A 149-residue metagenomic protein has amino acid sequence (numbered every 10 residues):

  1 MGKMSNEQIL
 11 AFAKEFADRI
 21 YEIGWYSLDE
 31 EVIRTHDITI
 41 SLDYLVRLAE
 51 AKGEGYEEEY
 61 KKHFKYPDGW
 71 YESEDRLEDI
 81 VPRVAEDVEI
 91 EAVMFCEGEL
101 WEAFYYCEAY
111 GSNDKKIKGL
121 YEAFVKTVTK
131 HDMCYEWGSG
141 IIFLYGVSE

Functional and structural regions predicted by a protein language model:
M1-E149: Acidic interaction surfaces
